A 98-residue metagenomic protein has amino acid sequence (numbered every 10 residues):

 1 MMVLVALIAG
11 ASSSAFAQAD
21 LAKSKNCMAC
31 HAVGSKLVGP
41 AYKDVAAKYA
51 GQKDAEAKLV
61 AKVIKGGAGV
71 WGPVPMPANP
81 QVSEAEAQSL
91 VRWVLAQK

Functional and structural regions predicted by a protein language model:
M2-A11: Bacterial N-terminal signal peptides
F16, Q52, E56-A57: Domain-level signature for proteins that mediate thiol-based redox and metal-cofactor handling
F16-V33: Sequence/structural segment immediately N-terminal to covalent heme-attachment motifs in c-type and related
A29, L37-Y49, K62-V91: Axial heme c-ligation environment in periplasmic c-type cytochrome domains
